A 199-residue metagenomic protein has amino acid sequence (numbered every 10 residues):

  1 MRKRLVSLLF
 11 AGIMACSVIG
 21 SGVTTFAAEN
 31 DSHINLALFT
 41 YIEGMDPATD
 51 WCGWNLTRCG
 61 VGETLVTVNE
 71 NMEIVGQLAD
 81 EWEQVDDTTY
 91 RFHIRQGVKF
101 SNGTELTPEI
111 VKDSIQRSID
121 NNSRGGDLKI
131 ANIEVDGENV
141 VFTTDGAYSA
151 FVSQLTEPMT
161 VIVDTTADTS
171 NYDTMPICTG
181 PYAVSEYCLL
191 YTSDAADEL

Functional and structural regions predicted by a protein language model:
M1-L5: Positively charged n-region of N-terminal signal peptides that target proteins for export
A11-S17: Bacterial N-terminal signal peptides
V18-N30: Sec-dependent signal peptide cleavage junction
D31-Y41, T89-F92, V140, G180-Y182: Short, well-ordered beta-strand elements
A37-V85, I177-C178: N-terminal lobe/hinge region of extracytoplasmic solute-binding protein
D80-N122: Aromatic- and charge-enriched surface segment that lines or borders ligand/interaction sites
E83, G126-T166, P181, E186: Surface-exposed binding/hinge segments that line and control ligand-binding clefts or catalytic entry sites
Y191-D194, E198-L199: Single conserved hydrophobic/aromatic residue that forms the stacking wall/gate of nucleotide- or nucleobase-binding
